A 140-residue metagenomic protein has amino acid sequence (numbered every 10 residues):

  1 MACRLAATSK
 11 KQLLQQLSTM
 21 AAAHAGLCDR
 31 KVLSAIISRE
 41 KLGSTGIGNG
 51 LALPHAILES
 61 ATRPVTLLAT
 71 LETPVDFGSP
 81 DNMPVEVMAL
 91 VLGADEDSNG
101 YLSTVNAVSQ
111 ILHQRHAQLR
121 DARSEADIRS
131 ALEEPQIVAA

Functional and structural regions predicted by a protein language model:
M1-A140: Cytosolic covalent-transfer regions centered on His/Cys nucleophiles that carry phosphoryl or persulfide groups
